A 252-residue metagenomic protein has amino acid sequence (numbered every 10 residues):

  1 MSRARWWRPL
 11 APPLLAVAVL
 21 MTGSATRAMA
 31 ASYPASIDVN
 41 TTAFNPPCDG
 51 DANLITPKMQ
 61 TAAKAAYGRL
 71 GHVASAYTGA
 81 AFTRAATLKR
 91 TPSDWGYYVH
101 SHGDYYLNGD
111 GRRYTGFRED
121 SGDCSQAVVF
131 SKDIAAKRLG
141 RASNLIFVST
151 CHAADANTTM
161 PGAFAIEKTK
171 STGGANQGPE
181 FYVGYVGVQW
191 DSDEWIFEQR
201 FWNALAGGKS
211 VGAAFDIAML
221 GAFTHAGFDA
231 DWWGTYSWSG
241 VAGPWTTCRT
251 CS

Functional and structural regions predicted by a protein language model:
M1-L14: Bacterial N-terminal signal peptides that target proteins for export
V19-A28: C-terminal segment of classical bacterial N-terminal signal peptides
A31-G109, G116, S121, V148: A domain-level signal for caspase-like cysteine endopeptidase catalytic cores and their zymogen-processing architecture
D49-L54, R84-A86, Y105-F117, S125-K132 (+2 more regions): Extracytoplasmic/secreted cell-surface and envelope-processing proteins
W95-Y114, F164-F181: Active-site microenvironments of hydrolase-like enzyme catalytic domains
A135-A142, A175-N176: Short, conserved loop/helix-junction motifs that constitute active-site signature segments in enzyme catalytic cores
A153-S252: Active-site-proximal C-terminal subdomain of hydrolase catalytic domains
